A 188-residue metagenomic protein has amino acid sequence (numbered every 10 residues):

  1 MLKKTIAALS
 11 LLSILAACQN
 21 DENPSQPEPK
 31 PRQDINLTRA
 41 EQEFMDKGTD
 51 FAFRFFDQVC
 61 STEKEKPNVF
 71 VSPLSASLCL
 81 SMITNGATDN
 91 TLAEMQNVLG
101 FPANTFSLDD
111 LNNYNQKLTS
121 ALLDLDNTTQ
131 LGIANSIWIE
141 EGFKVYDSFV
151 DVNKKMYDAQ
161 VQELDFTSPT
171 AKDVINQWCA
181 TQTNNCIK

Functional and structural regions predicted by a protein language model:
L2-A8: Sec-dependent signal peptide recognition, specifically the positively charged N-region followed immediately by
I14-A17: C-terminal motif of bacterial Sec signal peptides marking the signal peptidase cleavage site
Q19-L37: Short, low-complexity, disordered segments immediately C-terminal to signal peptides in bacterial exported proteins
N36-V69: Post-signal-peptide N-terminal segment of Sec-exported extracytoplasmic proteins
C60-E63, T84-M95, E140-D151: Short helix-capping/linker segments at secondary-structure and domain boundaries
K66, F106-K188: Non-catalytic, conformational "gating/processing" segments within enzyme and secreted inhibitor domains
V69-A76, L80-A87: Active-site-proximal helix/loop microenvironment of the serine DD-peptidase/beta-lactamase transpeptidase fold
I83-S120: Active-site-surrounding "flap" and adjacent substrate/cofactor-binding loops of secreted or lumenal enzymes, prototyped
